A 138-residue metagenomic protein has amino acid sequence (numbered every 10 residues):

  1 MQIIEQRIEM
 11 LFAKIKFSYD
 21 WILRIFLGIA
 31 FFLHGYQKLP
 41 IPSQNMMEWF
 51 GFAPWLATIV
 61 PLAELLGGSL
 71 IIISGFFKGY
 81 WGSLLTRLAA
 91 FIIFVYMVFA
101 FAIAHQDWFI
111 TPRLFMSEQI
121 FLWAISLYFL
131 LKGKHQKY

Functional and structural regions predicted by a protein language model:
M1-Q37, T58-L62, L66-Y138: Extended, low-polarity transmembrane helix blocks
I3, P40-P54: Membrane-interface interhelical connector segments
